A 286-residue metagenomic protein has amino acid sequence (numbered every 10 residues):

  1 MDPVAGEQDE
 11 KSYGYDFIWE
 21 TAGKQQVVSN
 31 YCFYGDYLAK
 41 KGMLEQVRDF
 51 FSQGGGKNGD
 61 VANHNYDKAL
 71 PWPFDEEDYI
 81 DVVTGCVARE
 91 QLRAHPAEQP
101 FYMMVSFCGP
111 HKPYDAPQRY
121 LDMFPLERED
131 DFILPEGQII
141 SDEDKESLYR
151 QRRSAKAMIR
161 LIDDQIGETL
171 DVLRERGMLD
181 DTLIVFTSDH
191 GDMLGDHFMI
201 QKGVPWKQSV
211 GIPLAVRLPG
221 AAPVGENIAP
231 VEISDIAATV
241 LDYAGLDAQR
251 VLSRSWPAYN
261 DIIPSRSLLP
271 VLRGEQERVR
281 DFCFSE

Functional and structural regions predicted by a protein language model:
M1, D189, E286: Active-site glycine-centered loops adjacent to acidic/histidine catalytic or metal-binding residues that shape
D2-V28, L126-I133: Acidic, His- and aromatic-enriched active-site or binding-groove loops in soluble protein domains that engage sugars
E10, K207-G211, I263: Short, solvent-exposed loop/turn segments at the edges of secondary structure
K24-P230, D242-A258: Active-site-proximal cap/lid insertion segments
I236: Catalytic core of tubulin tyrosine ligase-like
E275-E286: Short beta-strand/turn segments that mark the catalytic/cofactor-handling region of acyl-thioester transfer
